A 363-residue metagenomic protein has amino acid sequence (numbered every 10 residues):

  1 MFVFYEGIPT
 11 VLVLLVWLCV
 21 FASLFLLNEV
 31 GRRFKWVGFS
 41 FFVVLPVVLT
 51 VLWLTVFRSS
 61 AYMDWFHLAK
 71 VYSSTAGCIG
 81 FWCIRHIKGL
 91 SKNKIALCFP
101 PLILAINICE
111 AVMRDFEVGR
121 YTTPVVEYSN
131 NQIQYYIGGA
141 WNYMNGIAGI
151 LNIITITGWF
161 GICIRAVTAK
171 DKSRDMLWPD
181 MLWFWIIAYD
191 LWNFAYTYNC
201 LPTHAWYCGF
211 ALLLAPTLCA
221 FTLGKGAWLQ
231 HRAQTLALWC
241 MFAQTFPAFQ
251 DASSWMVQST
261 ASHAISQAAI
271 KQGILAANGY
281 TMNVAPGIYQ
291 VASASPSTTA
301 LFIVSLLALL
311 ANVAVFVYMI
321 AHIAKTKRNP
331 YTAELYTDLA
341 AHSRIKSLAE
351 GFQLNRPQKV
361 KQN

Functional and structural regions predicted by a protein language model:
M1-K92: An N-terminal, globular interaction/scaffold subdomain
M1-V3, E127-Y136, Y280-A292: Juxtamembrane membrane-water interface segments that cap and precede transmembrane helices
F2-I8, Q132-G146, A294-I303: Short aromatic-rich membrane-water interface segments that cap or initiate transmembrane helices in multi-pass membrane
E6-W17, Y121-V126, F316, H322: Long, compositionally biased low-complexity regions that are usually intrinsically disordered and enriched
L14-L24, K70-H86, N145-G161, A211-T217 (+1 more regions): Hydrophobic cores of alpha-helical transmembrane segments in multi-pass inner/ER membrane proteins, independent
C19-F25, C208-K361: C-terminal transmembrane-bundle signature of multipass membrane proteins, characterized by strong activation on
F42-A61, C78-R85, P101-V118, L182-N199 (+1 more regions): Hydrophobic alpha-helical transmembrane segments and adjacent interfacial helices in integral membrane proteins
S91-A227: Generic multipass alpha-helical transmembrane bundles of integral membrane proteins
